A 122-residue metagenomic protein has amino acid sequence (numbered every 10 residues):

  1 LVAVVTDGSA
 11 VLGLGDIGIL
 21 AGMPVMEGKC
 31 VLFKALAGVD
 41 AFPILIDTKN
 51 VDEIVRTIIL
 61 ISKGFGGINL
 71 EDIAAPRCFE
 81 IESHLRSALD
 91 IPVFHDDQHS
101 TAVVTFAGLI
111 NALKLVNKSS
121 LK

Functional and structural regions predicted by a protein language model:
L1-F94, H99-V116, S120: Metallocofactor- and cofactor-centric catalytic cores in central/energy metabolism, strongly enriched
